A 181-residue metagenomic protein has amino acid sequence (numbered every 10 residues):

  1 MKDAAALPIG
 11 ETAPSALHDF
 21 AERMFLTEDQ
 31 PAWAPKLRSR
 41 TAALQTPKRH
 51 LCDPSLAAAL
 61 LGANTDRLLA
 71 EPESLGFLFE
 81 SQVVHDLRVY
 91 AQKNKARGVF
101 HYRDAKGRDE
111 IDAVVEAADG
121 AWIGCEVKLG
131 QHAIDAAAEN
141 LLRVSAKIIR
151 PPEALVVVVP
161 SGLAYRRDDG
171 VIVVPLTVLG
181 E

Functional and structural regions predicted by a protein language model:
M1-A121: Accessory nucleic acid-recognition modules appended to NTPase machines
L61-A63, E126, A136-A137, R167-D169: Short conserved micro-motifs at the rims of enzyme active sites and ligand-binding pockets
Q92-N94, A118, R143-P151: Arginine/glycine-rich "motif VI" loop of SF2 helicases in the C-terminal RecA-like domain
V114-E116, I123-H132: Active-site ExK catalytic segment of metal-dependent nucleases
A121-I123, A154: Structural motif
G130-K147: Mg2+/Mn2+-dependent nuclease catalytic core
P151-V159: Short, hydrophobic beta-strand segments that form beta-sheet elements in well-ordered domains
V158-E181: Domain-level recognition of nuclease-like catalytic cores that cleave nucleotide substrates
